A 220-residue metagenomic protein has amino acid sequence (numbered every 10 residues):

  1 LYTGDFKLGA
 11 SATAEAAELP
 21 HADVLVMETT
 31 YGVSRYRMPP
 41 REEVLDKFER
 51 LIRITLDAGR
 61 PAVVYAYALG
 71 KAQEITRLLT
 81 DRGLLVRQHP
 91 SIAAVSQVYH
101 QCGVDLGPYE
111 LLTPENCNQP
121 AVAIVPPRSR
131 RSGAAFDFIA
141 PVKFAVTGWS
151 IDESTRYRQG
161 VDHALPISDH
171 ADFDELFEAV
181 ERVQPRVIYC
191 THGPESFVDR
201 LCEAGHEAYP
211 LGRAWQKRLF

Functional and structural regions predicted by a protein language model:
L1-Y65, G70: His/Asp/Glu-rich metal-coordinating catalytic cores of metallo-dependent phosphodiesterases/hydrolases acting on
K7-S11, Y31-Y36, Y67-E74, A93-S96 (+3 more regions): Active-site environment of divalent metal-dependent phosphoester hydrolases
S11-T13, R35-R37, A94-C102, E153-Y157 (+1 more regions): Short, charged, surface-exposed secondary-structure boundary motifs
E15-E18, P39-E42, R77-T80, Q101-G103 (+3 more regions): Short, glycine/charged-enriched secondary-structure capping and boundary segments
D23, P61, L85, V187 (+1 more regions): Residues at the starts of beta-strands that form the adenosine-phosphate
L45-A62, A66-Q119: Hard-cation-handling environments
D81, E110-F220: C-terminal regulatory/interaction regions
